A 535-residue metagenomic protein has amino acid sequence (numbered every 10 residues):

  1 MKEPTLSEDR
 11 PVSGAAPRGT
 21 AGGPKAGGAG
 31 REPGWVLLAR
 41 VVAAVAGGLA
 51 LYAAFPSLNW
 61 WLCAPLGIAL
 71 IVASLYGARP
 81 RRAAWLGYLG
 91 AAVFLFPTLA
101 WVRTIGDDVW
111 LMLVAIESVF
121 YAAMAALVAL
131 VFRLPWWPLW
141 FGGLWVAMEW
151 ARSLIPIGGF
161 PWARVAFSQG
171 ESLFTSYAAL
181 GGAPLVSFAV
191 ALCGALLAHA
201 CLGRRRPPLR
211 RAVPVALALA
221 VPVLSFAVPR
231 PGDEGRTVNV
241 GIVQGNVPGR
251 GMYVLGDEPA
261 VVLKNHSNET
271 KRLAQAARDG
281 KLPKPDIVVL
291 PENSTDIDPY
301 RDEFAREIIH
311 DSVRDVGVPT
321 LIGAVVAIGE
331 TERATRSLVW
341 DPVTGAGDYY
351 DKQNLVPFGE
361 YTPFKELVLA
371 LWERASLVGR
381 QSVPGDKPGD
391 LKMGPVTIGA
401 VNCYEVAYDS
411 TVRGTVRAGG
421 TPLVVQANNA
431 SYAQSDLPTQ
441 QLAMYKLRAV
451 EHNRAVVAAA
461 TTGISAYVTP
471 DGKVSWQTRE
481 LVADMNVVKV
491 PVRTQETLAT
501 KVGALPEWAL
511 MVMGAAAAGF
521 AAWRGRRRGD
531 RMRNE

Functional and structural regions predicted by a protein language model:
K2-A227, A433-Q434, Y445-R448, A460-V468 (+2 more regions): Membrane-embedded alpha-helical bundles of multi-pass enzymes that act on lipidic or dolichyl-linked glycan substrates
P229-P506: Soluble catalytic domains of enzymes that build or remodel membrane lipids, polysaccharides, and related
N239, R528-E535: Hydrophobic multi-pass inner-membrane translocation pores used for secretion and envelope-lipid/glycan export
